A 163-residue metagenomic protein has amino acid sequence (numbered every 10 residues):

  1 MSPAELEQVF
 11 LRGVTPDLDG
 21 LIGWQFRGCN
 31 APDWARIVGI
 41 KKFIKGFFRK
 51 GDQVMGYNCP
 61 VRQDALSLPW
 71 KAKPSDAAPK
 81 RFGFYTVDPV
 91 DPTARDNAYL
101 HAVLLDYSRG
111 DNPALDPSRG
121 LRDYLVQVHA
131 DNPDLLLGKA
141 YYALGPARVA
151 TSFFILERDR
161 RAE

Functional and structural regions predicted by a protein language model:
M1-E163: Soluble ligand-binding/transfer domains with enclosed cavities or grooves
